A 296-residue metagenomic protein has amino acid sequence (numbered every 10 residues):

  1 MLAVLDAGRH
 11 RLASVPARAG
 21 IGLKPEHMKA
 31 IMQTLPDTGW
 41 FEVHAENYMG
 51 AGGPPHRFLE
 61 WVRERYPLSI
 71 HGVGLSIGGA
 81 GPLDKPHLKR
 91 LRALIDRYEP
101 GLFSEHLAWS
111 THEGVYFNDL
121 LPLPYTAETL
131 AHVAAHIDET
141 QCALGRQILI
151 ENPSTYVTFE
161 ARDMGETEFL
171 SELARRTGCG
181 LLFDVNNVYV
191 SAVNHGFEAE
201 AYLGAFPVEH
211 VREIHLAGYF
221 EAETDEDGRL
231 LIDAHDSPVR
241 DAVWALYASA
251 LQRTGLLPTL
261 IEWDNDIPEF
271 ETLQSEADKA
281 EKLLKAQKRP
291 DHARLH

Functional and structural regions predicted by a protein language model:
M1-A93: N-terminal pre-domain/capping segments
M28, A45-R57, S76-P86, Y156-M164 (+3 more regions): Acidic-and-aromatic substrate-binding clefts and catalytic sites of carbohydrate-active enzymes
A30-P36, G53-I70, P86-G101, Q141-A143 (+3 more regions): Acidic (Asp/Glu)-rich catalytic clusters
F41, F103, D184, I214 (+1 more regions): Conserved, mostly hydrophobic/aromatic
G50-G52, P82, L120-T126, L130 (+1 more regions): Gly/Pro-rich active-site loop or hairpin
D84-L181: Active-site acidic/histidine proton-transfer and metal-coordination neighborhood in alpha/beta enzyme cores
W109-V115, T158, N186-V193, I214-A234 (+1 more regions): Flexible glycine/acidic-rich beta-alpha junction loops that bind and position SAM and/or redox cofactors in anaerobic
F270-P290: C-terminal helical cap(s) of enzyme catalytic domains, especially alpha/beta-barrels
